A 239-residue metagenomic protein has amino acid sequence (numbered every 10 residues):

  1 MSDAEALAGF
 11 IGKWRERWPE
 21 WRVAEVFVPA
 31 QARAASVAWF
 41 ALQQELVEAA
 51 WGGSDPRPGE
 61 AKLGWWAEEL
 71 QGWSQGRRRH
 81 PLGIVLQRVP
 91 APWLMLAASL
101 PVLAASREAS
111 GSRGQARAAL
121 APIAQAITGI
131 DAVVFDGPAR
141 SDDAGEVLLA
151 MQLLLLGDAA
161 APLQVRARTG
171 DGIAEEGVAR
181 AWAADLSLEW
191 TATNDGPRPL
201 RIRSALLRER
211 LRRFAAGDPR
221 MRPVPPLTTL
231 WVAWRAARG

Functional and structural regions predicted by a protein language model:
M1-E68, G72-V85, L96-P101, L120-G129 (+3 more regions): Catalytic cores of Mg2+-dependent Asp-rich isoprenoid enzymes
P90-W93: Long, charge-dense
P101-R113: Acidic/His metal-coordination segments adjacent to aromatic residues that form catalytic metal sites in metalloenzymes
G114, G137-D142: Short pre-active-site segment immediately N-terminal to the catalytic Zn-binding motif
Q152-L154: Conserved active-site beta-strand-loop modules that form the wall/rim of enzyme catalytic pockets and either contain
